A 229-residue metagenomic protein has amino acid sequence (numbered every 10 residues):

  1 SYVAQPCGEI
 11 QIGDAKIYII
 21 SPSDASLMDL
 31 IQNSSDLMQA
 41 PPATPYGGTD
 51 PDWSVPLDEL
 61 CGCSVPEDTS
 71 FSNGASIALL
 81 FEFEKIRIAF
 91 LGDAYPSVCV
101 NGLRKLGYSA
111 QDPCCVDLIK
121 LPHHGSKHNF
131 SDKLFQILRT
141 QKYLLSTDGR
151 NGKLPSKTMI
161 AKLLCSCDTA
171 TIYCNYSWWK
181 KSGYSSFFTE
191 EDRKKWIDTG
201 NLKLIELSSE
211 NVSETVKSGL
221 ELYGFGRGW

Functional and structural regions predicted by a protein language model:
S1-R87, D168-A170, N175-Y176, K180 (+1 more regions): Flexible, acidic/histidine-containing loops and adjacent segments that form or flank the divalent-metal
I31-S35, A94, L103-K105, T158 (+1 more regions): Surface-exposed beta-strand edges and their flanking turn/coil or helix-capping segments
A40, P155-S156, A161-L164, R193: Short, surface-exposed, charged/polar-biased interaction segments
C61-Q141, L145-T147, N151-P155, K162: Active-site-proximal loop/helix segments of hydrolase catalytic cores
R139-K142, S166-I172: A short helix->loop->beta-strand "cap" motif at the edges of active sites that frequently abuts
G152-L154, K180-G183: Short active-site-adjacent structural elements
